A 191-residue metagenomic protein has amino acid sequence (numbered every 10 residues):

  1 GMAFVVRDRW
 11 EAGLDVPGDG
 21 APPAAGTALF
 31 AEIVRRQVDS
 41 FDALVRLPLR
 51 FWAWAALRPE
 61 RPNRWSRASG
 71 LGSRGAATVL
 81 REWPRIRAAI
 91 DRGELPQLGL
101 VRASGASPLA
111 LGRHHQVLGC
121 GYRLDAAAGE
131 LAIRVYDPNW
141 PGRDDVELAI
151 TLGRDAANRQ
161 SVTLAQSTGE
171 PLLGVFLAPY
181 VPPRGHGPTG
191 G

Functional and structural regions predicted by a protein language model:
G1-L80: Cysteine-nucleophile protease catalytic domains, especially the papain-like/related folds used in DUB/UBL proteases
D8, D15, D19, D39-D42 (+5 more regions): Acidic-enriched, low-complexity/disordered segments with a strong bias for Aspartate over Glutamate
I33-V34, V38, L44-V45, I86 (+3 more regions): Weak global preference for isoleucine
G75-I133: Active-site-adjacent substructure of cysteine-protease-like catalytic cores
P108-H114, R123-G191: Cys-His-centered catalytic/binding microenvironment captured across papain-like cysteine peptidases and homologous
